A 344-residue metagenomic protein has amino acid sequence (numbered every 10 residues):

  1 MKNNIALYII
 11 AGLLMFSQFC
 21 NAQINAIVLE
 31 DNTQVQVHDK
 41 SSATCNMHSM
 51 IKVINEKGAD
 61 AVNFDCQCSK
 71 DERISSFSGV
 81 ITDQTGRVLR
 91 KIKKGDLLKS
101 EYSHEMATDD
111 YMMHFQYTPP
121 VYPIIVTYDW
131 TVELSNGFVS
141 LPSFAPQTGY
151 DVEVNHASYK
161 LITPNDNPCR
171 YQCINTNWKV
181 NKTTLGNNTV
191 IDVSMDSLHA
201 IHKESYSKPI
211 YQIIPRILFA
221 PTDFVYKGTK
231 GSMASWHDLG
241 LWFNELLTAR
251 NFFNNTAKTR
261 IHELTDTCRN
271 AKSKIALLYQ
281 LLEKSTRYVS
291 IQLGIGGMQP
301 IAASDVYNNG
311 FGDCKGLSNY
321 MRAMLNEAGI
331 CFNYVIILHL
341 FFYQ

Functional and structural regions predicted by a protein language model:
M1-I24: Bacterial Sec-dependent N-terminal signal peptides
Q23-S158: Lumenal/extracellular ectodomains and adaptor appendage modules of the eukaryotic vesicle/secretory system
M50, S78-T82, T127, A145 (+4 more regions): Short, well-ordered alpha-helical packing segments
E56-D60, S135-V139, N254-R260, M298-I301 (+1 more regions): Short acidic (Asp/Glu) and glycine-rich catalytic loops that position anionic groups and cofactors
Q67, M113-Q116, A145-T148, E263-L264 (+3 more regions): Generic recognition of flexible, low-complexity loop/linker segments
Q84, T131, P164-D166, D196-L198 (+2 more regions): An acidic- and aromatic-residue-enriched active-site/binding cleft used to recognize and process polar
E133-S143, Q147-L293: Secretory-pathway-linked proteins and extracytosolic
L264-Q344: Active-site neighborhood of thiol-dependent amide/isopeptide-bond enzymes
